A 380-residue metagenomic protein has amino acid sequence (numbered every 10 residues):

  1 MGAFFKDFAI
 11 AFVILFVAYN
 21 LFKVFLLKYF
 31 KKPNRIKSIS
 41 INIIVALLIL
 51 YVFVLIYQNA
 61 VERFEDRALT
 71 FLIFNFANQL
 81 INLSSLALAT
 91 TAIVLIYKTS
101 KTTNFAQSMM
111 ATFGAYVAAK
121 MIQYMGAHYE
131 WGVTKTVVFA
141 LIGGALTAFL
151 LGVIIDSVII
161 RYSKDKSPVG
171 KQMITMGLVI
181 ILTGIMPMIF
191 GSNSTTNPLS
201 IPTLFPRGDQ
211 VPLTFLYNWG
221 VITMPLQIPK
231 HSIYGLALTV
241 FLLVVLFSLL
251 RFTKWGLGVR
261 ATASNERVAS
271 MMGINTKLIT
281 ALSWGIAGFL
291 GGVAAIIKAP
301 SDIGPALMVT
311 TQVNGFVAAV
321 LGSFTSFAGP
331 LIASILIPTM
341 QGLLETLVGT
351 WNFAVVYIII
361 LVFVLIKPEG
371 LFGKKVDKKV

Functional and structural regions predicted by a protein language model:
G2-A89, V117, Y129-F139, S167-V169 (+1 more regions): Membrane-interfacial amphipathic/re-entrant helices at transmembrane-helix boundaries
G2-D7, A11, T99-I154, V158: Membrane-embedded helix boundary and interhelical linker motif in transport proteins
N59-S85, L246-K254, T280-T325, Q341-F353: Inter-helical junctions in multi-pass inner-membrane proteins, predominant in energy-converting antiporter-like
F71-Q123, I154, V158-K166, G170 (+2 more regions): Single transmembrane alpha-helix segments in multi-pass membrane proteins
S108-M110, I160-M188, M308-V320, V348-K367: Pore- or pathway-lining transmembrane helices of multi-pass membrane proteins that form conduits for solutes/ions
H128-L178, I185, I332-I337, K367-P368: Alpha-helical transmembrane segments within multi-pass membrane transporters and channels
Y162-S163, K171-F252, L343, V348 (+1 more regions): Transmembrane helix-bundle core of multi-pass membrane transporters and related energy-transducing complexes
T223-I303, P330-I332: Helix-loop-helix "hairpin" substructures at the membrane interface of multi-pass membrane proteins
